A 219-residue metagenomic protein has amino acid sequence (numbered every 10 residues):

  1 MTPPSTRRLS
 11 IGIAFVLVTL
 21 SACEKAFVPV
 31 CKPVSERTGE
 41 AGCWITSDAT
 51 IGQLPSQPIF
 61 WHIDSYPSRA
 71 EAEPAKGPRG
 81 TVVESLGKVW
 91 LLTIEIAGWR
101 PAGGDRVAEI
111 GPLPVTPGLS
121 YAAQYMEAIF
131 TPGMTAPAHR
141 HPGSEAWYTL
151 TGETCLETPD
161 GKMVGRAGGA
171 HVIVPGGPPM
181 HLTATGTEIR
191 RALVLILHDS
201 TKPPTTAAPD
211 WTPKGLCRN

Functional and structural regions predicted by a protein language model:
T2-I11: Bacterial N-terminal signal peptides that target proteins for export
S10-S21: Bacterial N-terminal signal peptides
C23-S120, P209-N219: A short, N-terminal "cap"/entry segment at the start of jelly-roll beta-barrel domains of the cupin/DSBH fold
D64-E71, P159-P179: Short acidic-glycine-tyrosine-enriched beta hairpin
E84-V89, P175-P203: Ligand-binding loop in jelly-roll beta-barrel domains
S120-Y125, R190: Extracytoplasmic
I129-T131, H141-L156: Short, conserved beta-strand element in jelly-roll/cupin
T135-H141, T158, T183-A184: Short histidine-centered beta-strand/loop micro-motifs that create catalytic or ligand/metal-coordination sites
